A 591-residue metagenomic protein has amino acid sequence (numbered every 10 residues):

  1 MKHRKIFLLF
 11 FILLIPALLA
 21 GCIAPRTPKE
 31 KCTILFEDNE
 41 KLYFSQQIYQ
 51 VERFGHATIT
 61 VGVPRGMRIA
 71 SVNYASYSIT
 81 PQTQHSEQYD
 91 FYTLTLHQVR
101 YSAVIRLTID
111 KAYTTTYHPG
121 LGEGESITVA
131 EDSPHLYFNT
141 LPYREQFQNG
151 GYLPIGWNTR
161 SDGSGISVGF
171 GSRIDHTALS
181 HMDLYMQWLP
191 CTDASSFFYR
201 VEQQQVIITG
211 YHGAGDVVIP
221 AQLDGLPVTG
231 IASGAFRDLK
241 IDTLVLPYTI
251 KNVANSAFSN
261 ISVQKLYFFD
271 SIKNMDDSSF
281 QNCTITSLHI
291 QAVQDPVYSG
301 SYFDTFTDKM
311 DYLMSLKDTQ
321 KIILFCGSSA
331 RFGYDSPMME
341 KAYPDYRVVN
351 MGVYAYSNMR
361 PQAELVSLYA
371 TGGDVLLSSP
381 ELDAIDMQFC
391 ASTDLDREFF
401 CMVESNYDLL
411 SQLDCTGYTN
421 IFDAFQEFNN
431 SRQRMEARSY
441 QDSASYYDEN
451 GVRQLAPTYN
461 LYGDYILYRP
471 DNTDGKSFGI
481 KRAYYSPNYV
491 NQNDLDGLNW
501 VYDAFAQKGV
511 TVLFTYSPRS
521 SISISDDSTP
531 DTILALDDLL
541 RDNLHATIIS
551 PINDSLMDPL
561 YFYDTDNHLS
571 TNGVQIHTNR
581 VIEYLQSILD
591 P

Functional and structural regions predicted by a protein language model:
C22-P190, H212, H289: Secondary-structure capping and domain/repeat boundary segments
T128, S133, S196-Q203, H212-T229 (+3 more regions): Structural signature of tandem-repeat unit edges
Q291-Q320: N-terminal secretory targeting modules
K321-D408: Membrane-embedded segments
D394-Q507: Secreted/periplasmic serine-hydrolase-like ester/acetyl group-modifying domain
N493, W500-A506, V510-N567: Extended hydrophobic/aromatic segments used for targeting, binding, or gating
T565-P591: Histidine-centered active-site loop/cap adjacent to the catalytic His in serine esterases/O-acetyl transfer systems
